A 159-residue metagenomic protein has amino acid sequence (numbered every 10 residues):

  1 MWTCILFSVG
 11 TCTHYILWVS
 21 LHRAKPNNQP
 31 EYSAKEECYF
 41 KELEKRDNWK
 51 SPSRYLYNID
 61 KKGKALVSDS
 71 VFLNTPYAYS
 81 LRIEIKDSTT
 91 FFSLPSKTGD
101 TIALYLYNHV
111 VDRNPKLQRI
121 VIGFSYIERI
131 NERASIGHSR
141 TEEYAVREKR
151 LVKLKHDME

Functional and structural regions predicted by a protein language model:
M1-W18: Hydrophobic membrane-insertion alpha-helices, especially the h-region of bacterial N-terminal signal peptides
T13-V19, F72-Y77: Short, compositionally biased low-complexity segments
I16-E37: Ser/Thr/Pro/Gly-rich low-complexity linker/stalk segments immediately outside membranes or between
N28, E84-S96: Second-shell loop/turn segments in exported
K35-K45, I102, L106: Generic structural signal for hydrophobic residues
Y39-S88, V111-E159: Polar/charged, Gly/Pro-rich intrinsically disordered segments
S93-N114: Short, non-transmembrane amphipathic alpha-helical segments
